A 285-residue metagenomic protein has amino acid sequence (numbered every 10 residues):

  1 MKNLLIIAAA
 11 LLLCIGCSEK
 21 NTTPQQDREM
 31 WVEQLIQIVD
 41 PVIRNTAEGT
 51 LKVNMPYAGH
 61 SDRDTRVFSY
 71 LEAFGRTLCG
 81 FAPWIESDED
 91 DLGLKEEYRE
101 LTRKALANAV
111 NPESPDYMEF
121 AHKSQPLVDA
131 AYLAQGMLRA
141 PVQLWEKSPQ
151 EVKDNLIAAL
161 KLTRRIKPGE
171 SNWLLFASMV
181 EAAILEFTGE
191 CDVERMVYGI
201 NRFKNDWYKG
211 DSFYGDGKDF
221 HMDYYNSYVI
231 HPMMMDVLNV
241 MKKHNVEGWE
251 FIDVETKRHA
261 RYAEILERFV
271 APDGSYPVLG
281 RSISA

Functional and structural regions predicted by a protein language model:
M1-P24: Bacterial Sec-dependent N-terminal signal peptides
K20-E72, E100-A105: Low-complexity, Ser/Thr/Pro/Gly-enriched N-terminal "stalk/linker" regions
Y70-L71, F81-W84, K95-H259, E267-A285: Aromatic-lined, polymer-binding surfaces characteristic of secreted/periplasmic polysaccharide-degrading enzymes
